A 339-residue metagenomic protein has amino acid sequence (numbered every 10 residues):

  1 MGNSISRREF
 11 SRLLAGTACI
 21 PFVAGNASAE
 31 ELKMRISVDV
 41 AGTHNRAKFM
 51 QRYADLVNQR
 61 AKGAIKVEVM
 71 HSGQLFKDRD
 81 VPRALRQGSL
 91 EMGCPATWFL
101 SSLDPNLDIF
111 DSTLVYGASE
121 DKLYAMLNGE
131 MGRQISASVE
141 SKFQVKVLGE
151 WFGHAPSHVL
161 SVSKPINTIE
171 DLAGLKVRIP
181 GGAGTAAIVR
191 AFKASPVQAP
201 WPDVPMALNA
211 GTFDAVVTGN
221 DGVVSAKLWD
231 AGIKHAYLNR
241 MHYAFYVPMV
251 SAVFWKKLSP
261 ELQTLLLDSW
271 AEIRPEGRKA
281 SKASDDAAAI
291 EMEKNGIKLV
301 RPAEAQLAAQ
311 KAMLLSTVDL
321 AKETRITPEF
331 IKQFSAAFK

Functional and structural regions predicted by a protein language model:
G2-F22, E30-A125, M131-K339: N-terminal secretory/targeting leader peptides
